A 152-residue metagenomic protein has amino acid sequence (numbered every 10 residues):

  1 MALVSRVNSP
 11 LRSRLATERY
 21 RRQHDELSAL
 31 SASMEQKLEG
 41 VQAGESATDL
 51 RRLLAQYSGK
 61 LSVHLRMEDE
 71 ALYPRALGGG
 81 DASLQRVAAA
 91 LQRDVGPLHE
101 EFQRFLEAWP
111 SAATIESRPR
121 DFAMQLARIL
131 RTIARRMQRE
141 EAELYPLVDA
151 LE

Functional and structural regions predicted by a protein language model:
M1-E152: Small-residue-biased structural context
